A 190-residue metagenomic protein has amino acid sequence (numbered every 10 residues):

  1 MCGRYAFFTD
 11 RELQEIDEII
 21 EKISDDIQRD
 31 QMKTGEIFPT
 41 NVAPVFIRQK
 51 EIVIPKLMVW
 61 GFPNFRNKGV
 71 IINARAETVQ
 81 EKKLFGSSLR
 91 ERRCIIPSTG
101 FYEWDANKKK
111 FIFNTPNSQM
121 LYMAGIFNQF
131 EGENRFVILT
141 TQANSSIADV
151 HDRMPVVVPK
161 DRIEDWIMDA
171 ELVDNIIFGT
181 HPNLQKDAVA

Functional and structural regions predicted by a protein language model:
M1-A190: Short linear sequence motif anchored by a di-proline
